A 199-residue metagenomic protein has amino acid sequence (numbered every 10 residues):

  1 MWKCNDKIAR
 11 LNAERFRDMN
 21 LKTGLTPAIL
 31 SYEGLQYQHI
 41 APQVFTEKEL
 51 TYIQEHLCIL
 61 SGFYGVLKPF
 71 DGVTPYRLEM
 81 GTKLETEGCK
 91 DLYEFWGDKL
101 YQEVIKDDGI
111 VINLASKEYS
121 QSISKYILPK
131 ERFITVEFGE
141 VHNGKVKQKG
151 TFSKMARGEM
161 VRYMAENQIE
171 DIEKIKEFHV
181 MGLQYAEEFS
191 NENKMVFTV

Functional and structural regions predicted by a protein language model:
M1-V44: Active-site helix-to-loop segments that bind/position phosphate- or nucleotide-bearing substrates and donors across
L35, I134, M195: A broad, low-specificity signal marking well-ordered, structured residues that form hydrophobic/aromatic
P42-N191: Internal, well-folded beta-alpha domain core
S190-V199: Extended, charged low-complexity segments that frequently continue into or abut oligomerization scaffolds
